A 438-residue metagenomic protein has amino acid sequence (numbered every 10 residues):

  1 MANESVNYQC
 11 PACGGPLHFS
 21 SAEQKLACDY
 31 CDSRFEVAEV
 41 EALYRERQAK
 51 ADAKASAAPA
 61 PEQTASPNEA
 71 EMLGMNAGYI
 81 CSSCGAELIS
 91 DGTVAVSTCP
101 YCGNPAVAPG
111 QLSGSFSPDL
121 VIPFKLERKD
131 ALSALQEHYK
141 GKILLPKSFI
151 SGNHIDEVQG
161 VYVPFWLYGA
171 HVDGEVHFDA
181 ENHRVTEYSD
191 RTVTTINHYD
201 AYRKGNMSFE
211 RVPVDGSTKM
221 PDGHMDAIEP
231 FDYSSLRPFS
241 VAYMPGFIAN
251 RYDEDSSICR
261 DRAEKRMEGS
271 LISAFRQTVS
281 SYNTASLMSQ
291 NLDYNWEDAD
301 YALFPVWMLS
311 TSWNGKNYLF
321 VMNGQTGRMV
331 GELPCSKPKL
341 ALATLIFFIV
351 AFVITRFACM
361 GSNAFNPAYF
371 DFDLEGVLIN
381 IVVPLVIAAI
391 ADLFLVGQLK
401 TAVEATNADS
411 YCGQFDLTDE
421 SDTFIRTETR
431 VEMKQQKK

Functional and structural regions predicted by a protein language model:
S5-N7, E23-K25, G74-G78, V96: Residues immediately within or flanking Cys/His clusters that coordinate Zn2+ in small zinc-binding modules
C10-C13, C28-C31, C81-C84, C99-C102: Short cysteine-rich clusters marking metal-coordination/redox-active sites
P16-H18, E36, I89, V107: Short functional micro-motifs and their immediate structural scaffolds
D32-E39, C102-G110: Short Cys/His-rich micro-motifs in 6-15 aa windows
G114-N314, P338, A364, F372-E375 (+1 more regions): Charged, low-complexity helical/coil segments in non-catalytic cytosolic or luminal regions
F304-C335: Extended, hydrophilic extramembrane loops/domains of integral membrane proteins
A343-C359: Canonical alpha-helical transmembrane segments of integral membrane proteins
P367-L385: Hydrophobic alpha-helical transmembrane segments
